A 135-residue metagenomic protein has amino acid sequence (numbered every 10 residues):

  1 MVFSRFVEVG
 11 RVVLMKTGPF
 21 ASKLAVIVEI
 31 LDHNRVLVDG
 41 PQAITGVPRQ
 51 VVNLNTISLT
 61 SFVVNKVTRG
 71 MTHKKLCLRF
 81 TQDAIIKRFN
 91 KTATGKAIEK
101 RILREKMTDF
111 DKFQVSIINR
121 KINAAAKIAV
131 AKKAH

Functional and structural regions predicted by a protein language model:
V2-V9, K16, I27-H135: Ferredoxin-like alpha/beta domains used as RNA- or RNAP-binding modules
G18-A21: Short, charged beta-turn/beta-strand-edge "cap" motif at the junction between a beta-strand and an adjacent loop
